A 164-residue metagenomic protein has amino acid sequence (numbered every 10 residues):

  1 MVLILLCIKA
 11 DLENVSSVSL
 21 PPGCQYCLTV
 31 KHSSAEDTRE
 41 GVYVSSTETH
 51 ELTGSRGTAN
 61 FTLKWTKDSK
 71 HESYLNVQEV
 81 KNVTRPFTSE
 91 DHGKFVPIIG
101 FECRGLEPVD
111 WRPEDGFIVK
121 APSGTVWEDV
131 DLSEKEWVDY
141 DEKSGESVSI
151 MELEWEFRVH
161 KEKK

Functional and structural regions predicted by a protein language model:
M1-V15: C2/C2-like lipid-binding beta-sandwich modules
E13-C27, K31-D110: Structured domain cores in non-transmembrane regions
I99-K164: Glycine-rich, aromatic-bearing surface loops/beta-hairpins
